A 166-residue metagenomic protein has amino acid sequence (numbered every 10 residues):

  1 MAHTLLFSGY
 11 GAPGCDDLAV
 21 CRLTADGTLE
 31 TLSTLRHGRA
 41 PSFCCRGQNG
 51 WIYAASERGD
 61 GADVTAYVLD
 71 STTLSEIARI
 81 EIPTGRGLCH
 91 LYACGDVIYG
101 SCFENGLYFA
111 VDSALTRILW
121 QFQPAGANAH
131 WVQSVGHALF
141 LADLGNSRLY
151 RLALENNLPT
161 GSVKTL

Functional and structural regions predicted by a protein language model:
M1-A19, L35-G50: Beta-strand-rich domains and repeat architectures in extracellular enzymes and scaffolds, especially beta-propellers
T4, G50-W51, V97, A138-F140: Conserved core beta-strand positions within WD40 beta-propeller blades
F7-A12, A54-R58, G100-E104, L141-G145: Conserved beta-strand positions in repeat-built beta-propeller and related beta-rich domains
G14-A19, G61-A66, G106-A110, R148-L152: Structural motif
T24-D26, D70-T73, D112-L115, A153-N157: Short loop/turn segments that connect beta-strands within beta-propeller blades
E30-R36, S75-I82, R117-Q123, T160-L166: A short beta-strand motif characteristic of beta-propeller blades
G38-Q48, P83-V97, A125-V135, L166: Beta-rich, blade/repeat-based domains predominating in secreted/periplasmic proteins but also intracellular
N146-K164: Blade-level signature of beta-propeller repeat domains, shared across WD40, Kelch, NHL, RCC1 and BNR/Asp-box propellers
